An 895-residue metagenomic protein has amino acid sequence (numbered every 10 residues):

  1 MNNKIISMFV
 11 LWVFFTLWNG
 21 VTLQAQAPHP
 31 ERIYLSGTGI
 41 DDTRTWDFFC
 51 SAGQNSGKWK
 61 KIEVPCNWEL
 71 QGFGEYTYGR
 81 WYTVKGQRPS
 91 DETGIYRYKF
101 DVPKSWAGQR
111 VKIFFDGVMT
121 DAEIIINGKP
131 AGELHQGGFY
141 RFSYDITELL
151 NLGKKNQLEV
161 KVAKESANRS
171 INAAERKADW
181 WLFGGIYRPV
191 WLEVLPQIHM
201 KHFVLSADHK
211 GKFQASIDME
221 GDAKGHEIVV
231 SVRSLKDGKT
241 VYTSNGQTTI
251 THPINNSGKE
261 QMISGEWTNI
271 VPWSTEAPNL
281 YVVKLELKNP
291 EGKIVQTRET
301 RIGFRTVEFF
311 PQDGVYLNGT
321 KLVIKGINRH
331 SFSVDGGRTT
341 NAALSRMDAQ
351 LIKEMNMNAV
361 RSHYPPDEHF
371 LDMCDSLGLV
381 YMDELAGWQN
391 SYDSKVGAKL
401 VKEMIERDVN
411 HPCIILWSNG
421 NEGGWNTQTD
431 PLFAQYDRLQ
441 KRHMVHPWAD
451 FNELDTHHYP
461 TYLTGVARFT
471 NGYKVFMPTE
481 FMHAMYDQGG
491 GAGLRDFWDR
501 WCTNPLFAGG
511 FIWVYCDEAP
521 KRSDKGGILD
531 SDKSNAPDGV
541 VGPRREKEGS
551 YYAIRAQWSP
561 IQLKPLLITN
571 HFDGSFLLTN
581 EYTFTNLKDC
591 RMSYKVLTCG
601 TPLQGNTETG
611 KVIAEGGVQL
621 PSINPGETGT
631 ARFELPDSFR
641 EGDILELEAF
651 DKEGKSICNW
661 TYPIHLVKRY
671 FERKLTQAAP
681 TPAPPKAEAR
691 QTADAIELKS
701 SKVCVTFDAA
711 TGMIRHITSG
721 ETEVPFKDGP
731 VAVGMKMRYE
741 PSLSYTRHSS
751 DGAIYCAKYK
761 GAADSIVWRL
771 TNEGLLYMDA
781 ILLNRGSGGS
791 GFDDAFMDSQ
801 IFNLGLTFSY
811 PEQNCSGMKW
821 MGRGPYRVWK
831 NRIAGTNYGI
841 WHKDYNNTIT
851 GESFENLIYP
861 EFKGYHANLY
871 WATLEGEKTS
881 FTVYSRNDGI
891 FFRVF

Functional and structural regions predicted by a protein language model:
Q26-F114, S166-D179, F183-I186, V541 (+2 more regions): Extended carbohydrate-recognition surfaces in non-catalytic/accessory domains of CAZymes and lectin-like proteins
Q26-I33, A131-E133, L152-V194, W273-V283 (+3 more regions): Glycine/proline-rich low-complexity spacer/linker segments in large multi-domain proteins
A27-R32, F49-S51, N67, D91-H202 (+5 more regions): Accessory beta-strand-rich segments of carbohydrate-active enzymes
P30-E31, N67-L70, R80-V84, G137 (+12 more regions): An acidic-aromatic loop/edge-strand motif
T38-G57, E63, E69-Q71, D91 (+6 more regions): Substrate-binding clefts and catalytic carboxylate motifs of secreted carbohydrate-active enzymes
Q71-V102, W106-F115, M119-I126, G132-H135 (+8 more regions): Active-site-adjacent substrate/metal-binding segments within catalytic domains of carbohydrate-active enzymes
G117, V162-K164, S274, S638-R640 (+1 more regions): Beta-strand/loop-rich accessory regions of lumenal/periplasmic or secreted enzymes, predominantly carbohydrate-active
A343, A349-I352, A359-G549, A553: Substrate-binding/catalytic cleft of secreted carbohydrate-active enzymes, primarily glycoside hydrolases
